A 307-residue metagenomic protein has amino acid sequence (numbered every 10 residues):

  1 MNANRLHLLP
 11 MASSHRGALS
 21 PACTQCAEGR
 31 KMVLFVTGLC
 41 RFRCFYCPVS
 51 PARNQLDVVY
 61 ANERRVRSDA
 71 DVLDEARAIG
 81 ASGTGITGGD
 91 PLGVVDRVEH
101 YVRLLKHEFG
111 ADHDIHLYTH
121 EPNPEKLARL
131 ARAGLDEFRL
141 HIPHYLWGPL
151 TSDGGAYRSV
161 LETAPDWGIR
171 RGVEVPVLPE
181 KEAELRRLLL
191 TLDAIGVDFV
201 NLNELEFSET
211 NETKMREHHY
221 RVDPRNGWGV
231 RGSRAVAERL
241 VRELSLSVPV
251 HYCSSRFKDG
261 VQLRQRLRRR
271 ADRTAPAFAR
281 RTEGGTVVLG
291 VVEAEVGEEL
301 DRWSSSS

Functional and structural regions predicted by a protein language model:
M1-R16, R273-S307: Radical SAM enzyme core and accessory elements
L6-M11, L19-R65: Canonical Radical SAM [4Fe-4S] cluster-binding loop centered on the CxxxCxxC motif and its immediate flanking residues
A52-V66, I79-V94, E108-P124, A133-Y157 (+2 more regions): Core AdoMet radical
R67-L73, E121-L130, E182-L189: Short, acidic/polar
V95-R103, E125-R132, L150, L185-L188: Distinct, well-ordered alpha-helical segments
V98-G110, A131, V160-W167, V241-S245: Surface-exposed amphipathic alpha-helices with a cationic face
R129-H144, L189-L202, A271-G290: Structural recognition of alpha->loop->beta junctions
Y157-V261, F278-G285: Conserved C-terminal portion of the radical SAM core fold that forms the substrate/S-adenosylmethionine-binding
